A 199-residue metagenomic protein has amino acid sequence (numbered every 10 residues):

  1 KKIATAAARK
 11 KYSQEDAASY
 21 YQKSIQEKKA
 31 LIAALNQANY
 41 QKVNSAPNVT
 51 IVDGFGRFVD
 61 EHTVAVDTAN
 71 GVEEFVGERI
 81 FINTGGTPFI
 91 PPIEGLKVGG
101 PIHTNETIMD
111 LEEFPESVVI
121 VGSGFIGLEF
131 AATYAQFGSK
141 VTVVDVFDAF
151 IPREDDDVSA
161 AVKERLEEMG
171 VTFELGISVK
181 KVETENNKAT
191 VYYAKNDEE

Functional and structural regions predicted by a protein language model:
K1-F114, F147-I151, D157-V158, V162-M169 (+1 more regions): Glycine-rich flavin
I51-D53, V143, F173-L175: A structural preference for short, hydrophobic beta-strand core positions in alpha/beta folds
E112-A149, R153-E154: Rossmann-like NAD(P)H-binding beta-loop-alpha module
I126, F130, V158, V162 (+1 more regions): Internal, well-ordered alpha-helical segments in soluble enzyme and binding-protein domains
K140, L166, L175: Rossmann-fold dehydrogenase core element
